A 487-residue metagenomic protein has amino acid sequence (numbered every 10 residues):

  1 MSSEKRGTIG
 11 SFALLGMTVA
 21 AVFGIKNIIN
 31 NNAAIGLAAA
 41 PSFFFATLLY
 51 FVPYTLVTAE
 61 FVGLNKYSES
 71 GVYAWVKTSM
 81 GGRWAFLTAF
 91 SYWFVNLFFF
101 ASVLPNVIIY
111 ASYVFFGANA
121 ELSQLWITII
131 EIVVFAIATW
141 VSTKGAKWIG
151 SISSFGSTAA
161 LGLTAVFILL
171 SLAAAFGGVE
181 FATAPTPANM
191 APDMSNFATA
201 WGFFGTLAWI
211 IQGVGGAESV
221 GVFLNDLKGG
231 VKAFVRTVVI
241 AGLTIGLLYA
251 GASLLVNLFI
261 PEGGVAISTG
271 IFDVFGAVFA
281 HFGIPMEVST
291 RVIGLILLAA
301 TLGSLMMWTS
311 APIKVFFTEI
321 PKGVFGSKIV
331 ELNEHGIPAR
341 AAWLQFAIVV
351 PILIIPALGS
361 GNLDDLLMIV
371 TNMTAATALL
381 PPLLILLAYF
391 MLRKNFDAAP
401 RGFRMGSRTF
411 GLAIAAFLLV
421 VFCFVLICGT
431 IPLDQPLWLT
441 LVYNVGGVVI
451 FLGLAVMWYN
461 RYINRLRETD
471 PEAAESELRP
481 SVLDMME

Functional and structural regions predicted by a protein language model:
M1-P41, F45, F51-A59, Y67 (+2 more regions): Membrane-interface "cap" regions at the ends of multi-pass membrane proteins
E4-G7, P41, E121-W126, F155-G294: Helix-loop-helix junctions that connect adjacent transmembrane segments in multi-pass membrane transporters
K5, L332-H335, L379-I431: C-terminal membrane-solvent junction of multi-pass transporters and transport-like membrane proteins
R6-F12, L97, T128, K228-V231 (+3 more regions): Loop-to-transmembrane helix boundary motifs in multi-pass membrane proteins
P53-E60, S68-F135, T139-T143, T301-V315 (+2 more regions): Hydrophobic transmembrane alpha-helices that form the core helical bundles of multi-pass secondary transporters
Y73-W75, G81, I240-M306, F325-T374: TM-loop-TM module centered on a large, flexible mid-protein loop between adjacent transmembrane helices in multi-pass
K77, L104-I127, T158, L163 (+3 more regions): Helix-loop-helix connectors at the membrane interface of multi-pass transporters/channels
T128-A184, G215, V238-L243, T371 (+4 more regions): Membrane-interface loop-to-helix entry segments
